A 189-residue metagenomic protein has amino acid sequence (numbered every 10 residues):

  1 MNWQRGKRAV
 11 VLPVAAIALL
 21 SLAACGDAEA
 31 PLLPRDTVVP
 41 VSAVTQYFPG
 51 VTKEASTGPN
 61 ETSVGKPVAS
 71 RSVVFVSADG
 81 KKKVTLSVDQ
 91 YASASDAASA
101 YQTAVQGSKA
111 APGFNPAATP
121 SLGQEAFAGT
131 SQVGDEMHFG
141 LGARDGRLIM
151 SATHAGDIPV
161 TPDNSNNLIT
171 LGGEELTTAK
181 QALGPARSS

Functional and structural regions predicted by a protein language model:
N2-V14: Bacterial N-terminal signal peptides that target proteins for export
L20-A24: C-terminal motif of bacterial Sec signal peptides marking the signal peptidase cleavage site
G26-A28: Bacterial signal peptide processing site
A30, P34, F114-S189: A short, solvent-exposed beta-edge/loop patch
L33-V51: Post-signal peptide N-terminal segment of mature Sec-exported envelope proteins
Q46-A78: Post-signal-peptide N-terminal segment of Sec-exported extracytoplasmic proteins
R71-Y101: A short acidic-to-branched-hydrophobic micro-motif
Y91-A117: Conserved polar/disulfide-associated segments of primarily extracytoplasmic proteins
